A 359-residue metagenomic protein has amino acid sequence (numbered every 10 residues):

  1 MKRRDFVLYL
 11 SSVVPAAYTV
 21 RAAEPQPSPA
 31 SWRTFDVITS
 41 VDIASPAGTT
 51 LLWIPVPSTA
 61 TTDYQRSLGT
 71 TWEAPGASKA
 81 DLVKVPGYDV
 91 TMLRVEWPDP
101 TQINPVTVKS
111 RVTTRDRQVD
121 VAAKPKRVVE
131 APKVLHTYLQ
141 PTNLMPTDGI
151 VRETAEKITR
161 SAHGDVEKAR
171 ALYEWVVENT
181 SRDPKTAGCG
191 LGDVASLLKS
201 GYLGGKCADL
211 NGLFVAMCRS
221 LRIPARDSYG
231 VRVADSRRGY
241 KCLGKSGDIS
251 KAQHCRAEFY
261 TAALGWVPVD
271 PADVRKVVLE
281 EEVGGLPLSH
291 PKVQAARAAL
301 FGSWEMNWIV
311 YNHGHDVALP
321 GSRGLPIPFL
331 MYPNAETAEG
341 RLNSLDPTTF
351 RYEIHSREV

Functional and structural regions predicted by a protein language model:
R4-A23: N-terminal export signals
A23-Q118: Intrinsically disordered, low-complexity N-terminal segments that are enriched in acidic
V56-S58, S110-V112, P125, Y229-V231 (+1 more regions): A mature extracytoplasmic/lumenal domain signature
L68-T71, A122-A131, P271-V274, P328: Short intrinsically disordered coil segments
P105-D183, A187-G201: Acidic low-complexity segments
S161, D165-K168, E174-C255, V277-E280: Active-site neighborhood of thiol-dependent amide/isopeptide-bond enzymes
D235-G239, L243-V359: Active-site rim recognition segments
